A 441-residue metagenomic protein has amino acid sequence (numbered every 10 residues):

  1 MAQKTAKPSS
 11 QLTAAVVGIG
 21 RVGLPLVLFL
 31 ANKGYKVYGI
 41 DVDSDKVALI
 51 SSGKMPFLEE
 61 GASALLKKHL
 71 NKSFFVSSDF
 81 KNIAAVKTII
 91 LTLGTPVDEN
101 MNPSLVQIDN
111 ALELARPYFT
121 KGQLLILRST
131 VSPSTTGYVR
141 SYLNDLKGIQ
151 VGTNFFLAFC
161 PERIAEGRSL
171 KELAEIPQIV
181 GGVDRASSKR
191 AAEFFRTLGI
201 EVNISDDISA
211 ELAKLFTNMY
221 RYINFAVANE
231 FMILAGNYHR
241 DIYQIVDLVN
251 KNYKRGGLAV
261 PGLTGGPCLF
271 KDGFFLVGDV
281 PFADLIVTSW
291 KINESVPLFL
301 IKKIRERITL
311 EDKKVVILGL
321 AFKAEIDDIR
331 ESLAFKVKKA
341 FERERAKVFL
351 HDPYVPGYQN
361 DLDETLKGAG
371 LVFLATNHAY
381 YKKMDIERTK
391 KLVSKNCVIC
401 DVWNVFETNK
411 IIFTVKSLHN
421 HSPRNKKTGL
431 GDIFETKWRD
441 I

Functional and structural regions predicted by a protein language model:
A2-I441: Structural/interface elements that position substrates and couple domains in central-metabolism enzymes
